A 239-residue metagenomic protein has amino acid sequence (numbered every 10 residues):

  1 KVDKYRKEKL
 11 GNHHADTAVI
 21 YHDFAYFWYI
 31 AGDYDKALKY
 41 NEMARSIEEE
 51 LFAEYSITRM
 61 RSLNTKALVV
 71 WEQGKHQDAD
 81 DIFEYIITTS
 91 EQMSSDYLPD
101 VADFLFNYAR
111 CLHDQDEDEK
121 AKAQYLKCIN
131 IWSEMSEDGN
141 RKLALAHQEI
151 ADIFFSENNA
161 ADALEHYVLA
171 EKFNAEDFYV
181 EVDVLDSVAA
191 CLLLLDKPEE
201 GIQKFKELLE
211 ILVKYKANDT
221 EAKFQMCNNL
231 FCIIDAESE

Functional and structural regions predicted by a protein language model:
K1-E239: Intrinsic-disorder-linked linear interaction elements in eukaryotic regulatory proteins
